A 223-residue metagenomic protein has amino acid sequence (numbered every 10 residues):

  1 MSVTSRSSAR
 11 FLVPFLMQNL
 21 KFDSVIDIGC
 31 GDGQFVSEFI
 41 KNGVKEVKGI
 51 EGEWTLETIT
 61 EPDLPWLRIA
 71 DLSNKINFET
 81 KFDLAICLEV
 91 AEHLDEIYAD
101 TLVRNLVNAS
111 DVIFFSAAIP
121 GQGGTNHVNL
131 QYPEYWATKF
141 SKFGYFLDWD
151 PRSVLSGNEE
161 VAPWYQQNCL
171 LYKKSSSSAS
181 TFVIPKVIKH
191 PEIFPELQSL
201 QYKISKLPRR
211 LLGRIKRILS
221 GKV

Functional and structural regions predicted by a protein language model:
M1-I86, I97-A109, G123, H127-Y135 (+3 more regions): Conserved N-terminal segment of class I S-adenosyl-L-methionine
V90: Hydrophobic adenine-recognition pocket in adenosine-nucleotide-binding enzymes
H93-L94: A short His-aromatic
S110-P120: Conserved beta-strand signature within the Rossmann-like core of class I S-adenosyl-L-methionine
Y145: Conserved acetyl-CoA-binding loop of GNAT-fold acetyltransferases
